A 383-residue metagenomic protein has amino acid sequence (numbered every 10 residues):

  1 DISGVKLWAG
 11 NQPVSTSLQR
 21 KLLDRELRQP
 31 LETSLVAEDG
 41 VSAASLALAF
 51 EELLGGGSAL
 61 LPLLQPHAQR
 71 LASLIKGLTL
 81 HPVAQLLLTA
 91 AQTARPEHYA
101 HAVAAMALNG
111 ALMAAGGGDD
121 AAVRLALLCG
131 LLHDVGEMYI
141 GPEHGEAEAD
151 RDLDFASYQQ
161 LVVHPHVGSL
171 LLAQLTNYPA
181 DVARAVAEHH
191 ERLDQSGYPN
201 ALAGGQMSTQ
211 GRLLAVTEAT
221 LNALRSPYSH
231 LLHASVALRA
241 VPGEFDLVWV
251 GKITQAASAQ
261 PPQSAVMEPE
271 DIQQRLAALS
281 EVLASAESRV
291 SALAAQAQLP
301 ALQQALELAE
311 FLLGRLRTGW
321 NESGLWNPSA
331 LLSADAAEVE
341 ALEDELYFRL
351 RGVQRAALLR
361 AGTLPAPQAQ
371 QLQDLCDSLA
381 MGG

Functional and structural regions predicted by a protein language model:
D1-A90, S280-G383: Membrane-embedded alpha-helical signal segments
S3-G4, L108, V167-G168, V216-A219 (+1 more regions): A general alpha-helix detector
T16, P30-D181, A201, G205 (+5 more regions): Acidic/His-rich, divalent-metal-binding segments that scaffold phosphate/diphosphate chemistry
R25-R28, H189, A223, Q260: Conserved, well-folded catalytic cores of nucleic-acid-processing and energy-transducing macromolecular machines
A126, G130, L172-A215, Y228-F348 (+2 more regions): Histidine/acidic-rich helix-loop-helix segments that form or flank divalent-metal centers in metalloenzyme catalytic
I140-G141, Q195, R225: Active-site-flanking alpha-helical
L161-P165, T209-A223: Active-site-proximal alpha-helical segments within enzyme catalytic domains
